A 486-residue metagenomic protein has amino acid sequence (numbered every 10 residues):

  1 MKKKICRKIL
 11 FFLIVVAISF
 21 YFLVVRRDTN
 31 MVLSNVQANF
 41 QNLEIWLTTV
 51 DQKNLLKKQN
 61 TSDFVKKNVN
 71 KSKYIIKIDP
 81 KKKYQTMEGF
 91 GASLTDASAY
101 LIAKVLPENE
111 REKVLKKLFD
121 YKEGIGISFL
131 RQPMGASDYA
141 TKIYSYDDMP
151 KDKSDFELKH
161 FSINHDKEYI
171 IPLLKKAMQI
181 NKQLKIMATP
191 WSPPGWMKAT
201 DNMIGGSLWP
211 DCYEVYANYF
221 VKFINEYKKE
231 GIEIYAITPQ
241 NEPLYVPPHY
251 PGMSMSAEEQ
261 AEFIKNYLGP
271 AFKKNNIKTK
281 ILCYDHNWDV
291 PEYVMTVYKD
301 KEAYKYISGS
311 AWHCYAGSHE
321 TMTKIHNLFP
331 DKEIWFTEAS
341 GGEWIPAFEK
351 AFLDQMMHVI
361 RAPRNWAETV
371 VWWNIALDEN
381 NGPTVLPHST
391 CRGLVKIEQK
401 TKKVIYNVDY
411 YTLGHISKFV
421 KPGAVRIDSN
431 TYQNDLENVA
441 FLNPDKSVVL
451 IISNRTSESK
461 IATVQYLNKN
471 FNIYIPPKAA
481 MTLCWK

Functional and structural regions predicted by a protein language model:
M1-L13: N-terminal Sec-pathway targeting helices
L56-I234, N266: N-terminal catalytic cores of secreted or lumenal carbohydrate-active enzymes
E88, E123-L130, N181-K185, E230-A236 (+6 more regions): Loop/turn elements at helix/coil->beta-strand transitions in domains of secreted/extracellular proteins
A92, G126, I186, I237 (+5 more regions): Conserved, mostly hydrophobic/aromatic
V215-A236, P243-E343: Active-site neighborhood of glycoside hydrolase catalytic domains
E333-T412, D428-T431: Aromatic/acidic polysaccharide-binding cleft in carbohydrate-active enzymes
K418, S429-L467, K478: Carbohydrate-binding surface patches
I475-K486: C-terminal beta-strand-rich structural cap/linker in extracellular carbohydrate-active enzymes
